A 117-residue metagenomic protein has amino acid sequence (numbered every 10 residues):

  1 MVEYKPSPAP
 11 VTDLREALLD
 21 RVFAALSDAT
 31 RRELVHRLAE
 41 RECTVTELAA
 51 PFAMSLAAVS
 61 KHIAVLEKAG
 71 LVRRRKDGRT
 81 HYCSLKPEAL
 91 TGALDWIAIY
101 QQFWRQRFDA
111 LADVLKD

Functional and structural regions predicted by a protein language model:
M1-L18, H36, T91-D117: Amphipathic alpha-helical dimerization/coiled-coil segments that flank or bridge DNA-binding/regulatory modules
V2, A17-A57, T80-D95: N-terminal helix-turn-helix DNA-binding core of bacterial DNA-binding proteins
I63-A64: Short, hydrophobic-biased segments on the C-terminal half of alpha helices that form "recognition helices"
E67-G78, Y82-S84: Beta-hairpin "wing" of winged helix-turn-helix
